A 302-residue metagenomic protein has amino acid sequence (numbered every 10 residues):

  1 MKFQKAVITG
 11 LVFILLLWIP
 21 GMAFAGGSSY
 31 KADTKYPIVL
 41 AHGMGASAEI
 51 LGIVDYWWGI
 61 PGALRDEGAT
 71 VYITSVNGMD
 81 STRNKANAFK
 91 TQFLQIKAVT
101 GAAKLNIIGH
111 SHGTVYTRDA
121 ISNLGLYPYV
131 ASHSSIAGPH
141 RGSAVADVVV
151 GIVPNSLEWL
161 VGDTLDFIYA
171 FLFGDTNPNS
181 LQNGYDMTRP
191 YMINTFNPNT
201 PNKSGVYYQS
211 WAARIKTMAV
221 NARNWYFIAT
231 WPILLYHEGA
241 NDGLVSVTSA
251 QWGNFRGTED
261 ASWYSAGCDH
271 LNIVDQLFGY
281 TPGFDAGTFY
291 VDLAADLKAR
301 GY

Functional and structural regions predicted by a protein language model:
M1-G10: Bacterial N-terminal signal peptides that target proteins for export
G10-I19: Bacterial N-terminal signal peptides
I19-A25: Sec/Tat signal peptide C-region and signal peptidase I cleavage site
S29-L105: Active-site catalytic motif of lipid deacylating hydrolases and related acyltransferases
H42, N87-M187, D242: Serine-dependent carboxylesterase/thioesterase catalytic core of lipase-like alpha/beta-hydrolase/SGNH enzymes
G43-S47, N77-S81, H110-V115, G138-G142 (+1 more regions): Solvent-exposed loop/turn segments at secondary-structure junctions within structured extracellular/periplasmic domains
G52, A144-V149, A219-W225: Short aromatic-enriched loop/helix-cap "lid" or pocket-rim segments at secondary-structure transitions that line
P198-Y302: C-terminal catalytic-base region of ester-bond hydrolases, centering on the histidine of the charge-relay
